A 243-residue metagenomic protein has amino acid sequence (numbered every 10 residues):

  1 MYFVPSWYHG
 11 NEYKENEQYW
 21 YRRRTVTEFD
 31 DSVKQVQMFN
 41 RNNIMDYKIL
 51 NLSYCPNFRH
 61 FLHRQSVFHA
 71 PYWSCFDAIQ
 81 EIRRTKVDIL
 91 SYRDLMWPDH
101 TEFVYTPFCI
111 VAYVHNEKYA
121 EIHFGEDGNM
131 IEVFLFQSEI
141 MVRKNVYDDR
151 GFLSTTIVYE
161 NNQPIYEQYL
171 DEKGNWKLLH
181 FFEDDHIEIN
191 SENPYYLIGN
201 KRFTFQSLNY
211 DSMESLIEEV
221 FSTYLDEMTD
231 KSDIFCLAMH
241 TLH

Functional and structural regions predicted by a protein language model:
Y2-E81, V87-S91, D171-H243: Long terminal segments
R93-S207: Repetitive, compositionally biased segments used for assembly/scaffolding
